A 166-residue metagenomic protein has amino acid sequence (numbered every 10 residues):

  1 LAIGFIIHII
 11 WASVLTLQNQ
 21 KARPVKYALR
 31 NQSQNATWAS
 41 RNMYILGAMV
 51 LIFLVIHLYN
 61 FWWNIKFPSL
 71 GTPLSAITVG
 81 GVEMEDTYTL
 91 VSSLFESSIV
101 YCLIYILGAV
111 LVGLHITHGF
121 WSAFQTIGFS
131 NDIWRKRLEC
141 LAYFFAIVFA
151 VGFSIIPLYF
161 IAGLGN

Functional and structural regions predicted by a protein language model:
L1-N166: Membrane-embedded alpha-helical bundles that constitute the cytochrome b-like, heme-associated redox core of multi-pass
